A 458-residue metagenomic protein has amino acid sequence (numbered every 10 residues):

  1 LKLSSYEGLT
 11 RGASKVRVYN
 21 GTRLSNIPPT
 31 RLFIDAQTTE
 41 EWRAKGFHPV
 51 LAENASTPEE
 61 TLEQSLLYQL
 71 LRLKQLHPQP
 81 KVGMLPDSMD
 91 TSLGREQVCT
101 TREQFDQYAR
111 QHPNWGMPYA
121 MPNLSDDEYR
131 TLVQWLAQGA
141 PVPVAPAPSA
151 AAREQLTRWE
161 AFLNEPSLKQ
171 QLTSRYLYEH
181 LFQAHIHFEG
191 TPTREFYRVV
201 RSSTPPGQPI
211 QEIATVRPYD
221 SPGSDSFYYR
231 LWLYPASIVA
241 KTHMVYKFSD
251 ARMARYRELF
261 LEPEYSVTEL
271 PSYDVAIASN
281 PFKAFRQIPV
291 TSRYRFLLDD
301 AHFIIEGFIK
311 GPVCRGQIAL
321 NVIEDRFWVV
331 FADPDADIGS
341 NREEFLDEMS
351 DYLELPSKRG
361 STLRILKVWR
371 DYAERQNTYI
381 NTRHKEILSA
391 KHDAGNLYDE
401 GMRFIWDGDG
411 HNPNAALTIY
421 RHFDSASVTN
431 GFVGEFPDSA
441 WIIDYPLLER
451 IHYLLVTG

Functional and structural regions predicted by a protein language model:
L1-G458: Aromatic- and Gly/Pro-enriched helix-to-coil junctions and flexible linker segments
